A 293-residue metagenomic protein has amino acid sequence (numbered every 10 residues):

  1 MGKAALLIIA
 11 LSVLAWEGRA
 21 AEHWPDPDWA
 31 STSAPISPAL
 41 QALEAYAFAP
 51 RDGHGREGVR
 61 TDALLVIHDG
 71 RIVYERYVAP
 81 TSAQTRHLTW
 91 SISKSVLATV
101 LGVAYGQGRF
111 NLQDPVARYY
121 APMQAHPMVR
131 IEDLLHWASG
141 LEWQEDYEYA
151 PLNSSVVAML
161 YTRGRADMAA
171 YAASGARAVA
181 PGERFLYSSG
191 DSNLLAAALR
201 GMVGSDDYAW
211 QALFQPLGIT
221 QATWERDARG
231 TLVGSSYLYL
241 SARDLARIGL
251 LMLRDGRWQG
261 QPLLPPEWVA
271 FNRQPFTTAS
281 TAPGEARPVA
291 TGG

Functional and structural regions predicted by a protein language model:
A4-S82, Y105-F110, H136, A166 (+1 more regions): N-terminal leader/targeting segments and the immediately adjacent pre-domain N-terminus
A39, L43, L112, V116 (+6 more regions): Stable alpha-helical elements in mature extracytoplasmic
E44, F48, G102, A117 (+10 more regions): Non-transmembrane alpha-helical segments in soluble domains of secreted/periplasmic/extracellular proteins
A49-R56, R60, G102-R184: Active-site-proximal loop and beta-strand segments within enzyme catalytic domains
G70, H87-L112, L134, L195-L199 (+1 more regions): Active-site SXXK
S82-A83, S154, G175-P181, D191-L194 (+1 more regions): Flexible glycine/proline-enriched surface loops and loop-helix/loop-strand junctions
L88, G106-Q144, S174, G201-L240: Active-site helix/loop module of the DD-peptidase/beta-lactamase fold, centered on the serine-lysine SxxK catalytic
A170-A173, E183-F185, G201-G204, I219-G293: Penicillin-binding protein/beta-lactamase superfamily catalytic region
